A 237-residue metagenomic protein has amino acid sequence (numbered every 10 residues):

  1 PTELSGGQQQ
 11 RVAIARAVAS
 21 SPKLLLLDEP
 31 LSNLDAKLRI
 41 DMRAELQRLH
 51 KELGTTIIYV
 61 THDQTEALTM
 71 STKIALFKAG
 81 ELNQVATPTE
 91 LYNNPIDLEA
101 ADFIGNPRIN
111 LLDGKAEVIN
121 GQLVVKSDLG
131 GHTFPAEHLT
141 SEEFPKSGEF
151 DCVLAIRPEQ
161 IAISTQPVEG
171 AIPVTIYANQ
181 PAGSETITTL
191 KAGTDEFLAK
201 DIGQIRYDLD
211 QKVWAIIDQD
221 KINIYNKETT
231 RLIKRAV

Functional and structural regions predicted by a protein language model:
P1-E99, F103: ABC ATPase nucleotide-binding domains
Q8, L53, V60, Q64 (+10 more regions): Charge-rich, low-complexity amphipathic helices in intrinsically disordered tails/linkers adjacent to domains
Q10, K37-R39, E45, G54 (+4 more regions): A generic signature of intrinsically disordered, low-complexity regions enriched in glycine/proline and charged/polar
A79, D113, I222: Conserved coupling/switch loops of ABC nucleotide-binding domains, chiefly the family-specific signature
T87, E99, K115, P173-T175: Residues located in well-ordered beta-strands
I109, I119-V237: Non-catalytic connector elements of ABC transporters
